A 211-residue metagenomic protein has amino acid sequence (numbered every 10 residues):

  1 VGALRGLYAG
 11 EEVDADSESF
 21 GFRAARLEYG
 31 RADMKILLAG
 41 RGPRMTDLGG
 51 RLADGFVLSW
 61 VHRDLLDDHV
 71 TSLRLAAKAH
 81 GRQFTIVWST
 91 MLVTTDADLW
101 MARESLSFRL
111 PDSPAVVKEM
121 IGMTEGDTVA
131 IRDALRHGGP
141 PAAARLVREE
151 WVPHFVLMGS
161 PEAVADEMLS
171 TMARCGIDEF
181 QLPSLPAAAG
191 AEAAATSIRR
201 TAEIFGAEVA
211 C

Functional and structural regions predicted by a protein language model:
V1-C211: Active-site-adjacent structural elements that line small-molecule/cofactor binding pockets in enzymes
